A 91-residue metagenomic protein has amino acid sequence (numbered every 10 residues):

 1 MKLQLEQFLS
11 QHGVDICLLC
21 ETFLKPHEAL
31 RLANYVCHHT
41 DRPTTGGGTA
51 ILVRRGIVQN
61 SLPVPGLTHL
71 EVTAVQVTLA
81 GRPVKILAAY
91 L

Functional and structural regions predicted by a protein language model:
M1-L91: A shared catalytic/ligand-binding motif for oxyanion handling
